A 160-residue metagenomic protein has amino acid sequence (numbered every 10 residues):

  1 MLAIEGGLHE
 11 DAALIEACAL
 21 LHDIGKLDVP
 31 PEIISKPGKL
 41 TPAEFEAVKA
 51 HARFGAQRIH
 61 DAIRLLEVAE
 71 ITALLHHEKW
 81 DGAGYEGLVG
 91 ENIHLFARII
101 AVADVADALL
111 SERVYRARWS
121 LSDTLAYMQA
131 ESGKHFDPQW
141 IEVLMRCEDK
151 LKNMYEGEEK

Functional and structural regions predicted by a protein language model:
M1-K160: Histidine- and acidic-residue-rich, metal-dependent catalytic cores
